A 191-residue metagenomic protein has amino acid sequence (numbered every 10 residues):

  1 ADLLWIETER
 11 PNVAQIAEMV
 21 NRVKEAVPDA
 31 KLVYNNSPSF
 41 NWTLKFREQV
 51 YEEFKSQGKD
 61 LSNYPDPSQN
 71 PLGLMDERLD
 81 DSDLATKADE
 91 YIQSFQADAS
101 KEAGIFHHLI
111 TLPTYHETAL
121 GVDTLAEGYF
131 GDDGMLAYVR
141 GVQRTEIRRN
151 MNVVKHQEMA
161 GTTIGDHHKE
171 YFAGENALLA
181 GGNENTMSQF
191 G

Functional and structural regions predicted by a protein language model:
A1, M19, V23, D98-A99: Generic structural signal for hydrophobic
A1-W5, V27-A30, A103: Short, surface-exposed connector motifs at secondary-structure boundaries
D2-Q15, V33-N36, D83-L84, L109-T111: Catalytic beta/alpha-barrel core
E9-K24, N41-R47, I92-Q93, H116-A126: Active-site-adjacent beta->alpha loops and helix N-cap segments on the catalytic face of soluble alpha/beta enzymes
V20-N36: Generic long, charged, amphipathic alpha-helical segments
K31-V33, E53-S56: Short hydrophobic/aromatic-enriched beta-strand-loop microsegments
P38, F54-G191: Extended, intrinsically disordered, low-complexity segments
V50: Catalytic machinery of carbohydrate-active enzymes, primarily nucleotide-sugar-dependent glycosyltransferases
